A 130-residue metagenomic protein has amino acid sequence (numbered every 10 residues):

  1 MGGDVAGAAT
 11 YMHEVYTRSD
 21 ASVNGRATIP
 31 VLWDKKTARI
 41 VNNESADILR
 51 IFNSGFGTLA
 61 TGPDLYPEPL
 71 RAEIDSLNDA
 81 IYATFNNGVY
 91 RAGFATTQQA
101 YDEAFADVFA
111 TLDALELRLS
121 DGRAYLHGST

Functional and structural regions predicted by a protein language model:
M1-N43: N-terminal G-site of the GST-like fold
N24-G25, K35-K36, I40-T130: GST-like fold's C-terminal all-alpha helical module
